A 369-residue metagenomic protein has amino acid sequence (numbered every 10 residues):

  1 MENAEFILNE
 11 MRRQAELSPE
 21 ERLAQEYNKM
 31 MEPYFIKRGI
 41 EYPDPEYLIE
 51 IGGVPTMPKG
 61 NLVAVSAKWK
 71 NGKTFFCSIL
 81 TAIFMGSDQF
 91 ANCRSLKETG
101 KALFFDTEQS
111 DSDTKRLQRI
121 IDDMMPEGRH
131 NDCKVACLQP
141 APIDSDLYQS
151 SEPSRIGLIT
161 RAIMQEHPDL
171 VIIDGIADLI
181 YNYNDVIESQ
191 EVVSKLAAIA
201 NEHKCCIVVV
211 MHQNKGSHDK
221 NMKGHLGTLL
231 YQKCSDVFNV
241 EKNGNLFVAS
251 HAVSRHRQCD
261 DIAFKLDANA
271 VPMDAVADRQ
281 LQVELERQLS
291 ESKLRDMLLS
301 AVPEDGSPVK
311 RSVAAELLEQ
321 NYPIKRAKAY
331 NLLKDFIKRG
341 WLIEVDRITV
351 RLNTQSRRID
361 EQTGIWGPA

Functional and structural regions predicted by a protein language model:
M1-R22, Q165, N243-A369: C-terminal regions of RecA-like/P-loop NTPase motor modules
P19-I120, G128, G364-G367: The Walker A/P-loop phosphate-binding site
A64-S66, K70, T74-F75, I187-P272: Phosphate-binding/switch region of NTP-binding enzymes
A82, K115-Q118, T160, Q190-A197 (+1 more regions): Short, well-ordered alpha-helical packing segments
I83-S87, M124, L179, I199 (+2 more regions): Conserved, well-folded catalytic cores of nucleic-acid-processing and energy-transducing macromolecular machines
R94-K97, G128, I163-Q165, I199-H203 (+1 more regions): Conserved catalytic network of the ASCE P-loop NTPase/AAA+ motor domain
K97-N184, R279-Q280: Conserved inter-motif catalytic segment of the P-loop NTP-binding fold
